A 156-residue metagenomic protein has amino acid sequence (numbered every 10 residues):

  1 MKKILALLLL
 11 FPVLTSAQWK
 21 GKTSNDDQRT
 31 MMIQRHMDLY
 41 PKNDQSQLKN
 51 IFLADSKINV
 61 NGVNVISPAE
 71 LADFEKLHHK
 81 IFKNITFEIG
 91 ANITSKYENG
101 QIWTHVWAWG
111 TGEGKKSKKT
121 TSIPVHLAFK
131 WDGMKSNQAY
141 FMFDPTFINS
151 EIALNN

Functional and structural regions predicted by a protein language model:
M1-S24: Bacterial Sec-dependent N-terminal signal peptides
A17-S46, N50: Short, low-complexity N-terminal intrinsically disordered segments enriched in polar/charged residues
K20, I51, D55-S67, H79-I81: A short gly/proline-enriched turn/hairpin at secondary-structure junctions
H36, Q47-K49, S56, L71 (+3 more regions): Hydrophobic pocket/interface hotspot
M37-D44, D55-S56, E75-F82, G114: Sec/Tat-exported extracytoplasmic proteins
D73-S117: Surface-exposed, charged secondary-structure patches
W107-S136, F143: Exposed beta-sheet edge and beta->alpha loop/turn motif
Q138-N156: Low-complexity, intrinsically disordered terminal/linker segments enriched in charged and Gly/Pro repeats
